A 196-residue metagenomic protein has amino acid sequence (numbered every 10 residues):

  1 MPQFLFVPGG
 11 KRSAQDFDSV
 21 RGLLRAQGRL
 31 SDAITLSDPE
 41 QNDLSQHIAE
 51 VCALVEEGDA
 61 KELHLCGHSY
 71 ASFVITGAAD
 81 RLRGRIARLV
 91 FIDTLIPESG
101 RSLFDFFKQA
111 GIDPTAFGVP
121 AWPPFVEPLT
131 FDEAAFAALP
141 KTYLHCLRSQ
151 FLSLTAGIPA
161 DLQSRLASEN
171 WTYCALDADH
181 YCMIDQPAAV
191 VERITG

Functional and structural regions predicted by a protein language model:
P2-D59, Y173, D179: Active-site catalytic motif of lipid deacylating hydrolases and related acyltransferases
V7-G10, S69, T94, C146: Glycine-rich His-Gly loop
C66-I75: Gly/Ala-rich beta-loop-alpha elbow adjacent to hydrolase catalytic centers
D80, G84-P114, P123-F125, L152 (+1 more regions): Flexible "cap/lid" loop of the alpha/beta hydrolase fold
D113-K141, H145-Q150: Hydrophobic, aromatic-rich cap/lid helix
L147-D177, I184: Conserved loop-alpha-helix segment in the C-terminal half of the alpha/beta-hydrolase fold that carries the catalytic
I184-T195: Post-His helix in hydrolase/transferase enzymes
